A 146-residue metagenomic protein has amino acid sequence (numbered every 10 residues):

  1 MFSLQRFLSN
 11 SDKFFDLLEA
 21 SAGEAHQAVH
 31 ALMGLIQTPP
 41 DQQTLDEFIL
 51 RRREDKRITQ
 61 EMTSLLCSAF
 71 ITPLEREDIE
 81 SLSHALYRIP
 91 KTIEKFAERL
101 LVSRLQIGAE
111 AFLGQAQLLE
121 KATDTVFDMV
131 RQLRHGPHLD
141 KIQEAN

Functional and structural regions predicted by a protein language model:
M1-N146: Cytosolic, long alpha-helical scaffolding segments
